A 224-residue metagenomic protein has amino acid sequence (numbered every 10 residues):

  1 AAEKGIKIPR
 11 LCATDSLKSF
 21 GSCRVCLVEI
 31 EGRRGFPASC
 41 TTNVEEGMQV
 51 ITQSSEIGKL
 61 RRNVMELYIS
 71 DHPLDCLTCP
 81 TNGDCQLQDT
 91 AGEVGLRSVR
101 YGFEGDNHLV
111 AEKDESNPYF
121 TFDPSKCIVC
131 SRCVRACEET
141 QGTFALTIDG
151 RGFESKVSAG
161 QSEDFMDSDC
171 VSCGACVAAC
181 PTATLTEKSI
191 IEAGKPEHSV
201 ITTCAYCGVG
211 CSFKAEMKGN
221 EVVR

Functional and structural regions predicted by a protein language model:
A2-E31: A basic, amphipathic helix-loop patch mediating RNA/tRNA/ribosome contacts
R24-S172, V177-T203, V209-F213, K218-V222: Fe-S ferredoxin-like electron-transfer domains and their immediately adjacent linker/connector regions across
